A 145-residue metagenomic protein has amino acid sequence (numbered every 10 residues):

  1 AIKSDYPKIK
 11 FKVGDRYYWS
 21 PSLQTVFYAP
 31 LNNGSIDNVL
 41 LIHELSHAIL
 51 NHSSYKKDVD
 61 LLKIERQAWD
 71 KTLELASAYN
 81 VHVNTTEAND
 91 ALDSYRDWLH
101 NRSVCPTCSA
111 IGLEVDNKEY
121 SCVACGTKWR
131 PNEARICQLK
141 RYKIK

Functional and structural regions predicted by a protein language model:
A1-D37, A48, H52: Active-site scaffold of zinc-dependent metalloenzymes
K3-V13, L50, D58, L75-H82 (+3 more regions): N-terminal accessory/interface modules of nucleic-acid-binding and processing proteins
A29-N32, V59, L113: Short N-terminal micro-motifs specific to bacterial/archaeal maturation and metal-cluster initiation sites
S35-L40, T86: Alpha-helical scaffolds flanking conserved acidic
L45-L62: Catalytic Zn2+-binding segment of zinc metalloproteases
D60-A88: Post-HExxH zinc-binding segment in Zn-dependent metallohydrolases
Y79-N89, D93-K145: Pan-zinc metallopeptidase signature
